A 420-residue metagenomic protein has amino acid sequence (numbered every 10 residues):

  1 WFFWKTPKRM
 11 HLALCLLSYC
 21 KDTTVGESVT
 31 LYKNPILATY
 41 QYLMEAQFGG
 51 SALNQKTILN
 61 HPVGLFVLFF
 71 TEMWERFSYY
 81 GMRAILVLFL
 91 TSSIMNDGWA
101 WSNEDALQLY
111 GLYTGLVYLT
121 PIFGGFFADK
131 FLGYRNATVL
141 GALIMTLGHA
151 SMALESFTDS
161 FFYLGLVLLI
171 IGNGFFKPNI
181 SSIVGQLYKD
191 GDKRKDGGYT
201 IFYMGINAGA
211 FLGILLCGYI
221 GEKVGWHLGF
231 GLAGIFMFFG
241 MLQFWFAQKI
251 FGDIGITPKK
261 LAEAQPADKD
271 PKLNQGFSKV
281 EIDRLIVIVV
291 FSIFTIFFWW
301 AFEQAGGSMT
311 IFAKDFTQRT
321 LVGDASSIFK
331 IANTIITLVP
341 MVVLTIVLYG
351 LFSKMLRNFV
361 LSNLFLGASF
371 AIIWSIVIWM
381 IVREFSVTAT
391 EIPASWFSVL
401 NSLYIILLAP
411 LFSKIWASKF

Functional and structural regions predicted by a protein language model:
T39-V63, V67, D190, G218-T390 (+2 more regions): Intracellular loop-helix junctions on the cytosolic face of multi-pass helical membrane proteins
T91-V117, R194: Extracellular/periplasmic helix-loop-helix junction of adjacent transmembrane segments in MFS-like secondary
G111-F126, L403-F412: Central cavity-lining transmembrane alpha-helices of secondary-active solute carriers, predominantly the Major
F123-A142: Conserved MFS/SLC helix-loop-helix module at the cytosolic interface between two early adjacent transmembrane helices
L143-F157: C-terminal ends and interior cores of transmembrane alpha-helices in multi-pass membrane transporters/permeases
L154-L166: Helix-loop junctions at membrane interfaces in 12-TM secondary transporters
F176-K189: Intracellular juxtamembrane helix-capping segments at the cytosolic ends of symmetry-related transmembrane helices
G197-I214, G221, F236: Glycine-rich segments within core transmembrane alpha-helices of 12-TM secondary carriers
